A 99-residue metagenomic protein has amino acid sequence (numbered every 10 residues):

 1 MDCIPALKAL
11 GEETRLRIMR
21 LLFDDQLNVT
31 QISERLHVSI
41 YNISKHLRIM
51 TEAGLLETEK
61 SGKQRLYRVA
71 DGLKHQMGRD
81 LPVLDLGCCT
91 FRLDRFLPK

Functional and structural regions predicted by a protein language model:
D2, G72-K99: Amphipathic alpha-helical dimerization/coiled-coil segments that flank or bridge DNA-binding/regulatory modules
D2-S39, R48, Q64-K74: N-terminal helix-turn-helix DNA-binding core of bacterial DNA-binding proteins
K8, E57-E59, L81: Generic marker of residues within folded, mature protein domains
R20-D24, L55, D80: Hydrophobic alpha-helical membrane-insertion segments
L27, A53, F91-L93: Generic hydrophobic, helix-prone segments enriched in Leu/Val/Ile
R35, I40, S61, P82-D85: Generic detection of intrinsically disordered/low-complexity segments and helix-coil linkers/edges
E52-S61, R68: Beta-hairpin "wing" of winged helix-turn-helix
